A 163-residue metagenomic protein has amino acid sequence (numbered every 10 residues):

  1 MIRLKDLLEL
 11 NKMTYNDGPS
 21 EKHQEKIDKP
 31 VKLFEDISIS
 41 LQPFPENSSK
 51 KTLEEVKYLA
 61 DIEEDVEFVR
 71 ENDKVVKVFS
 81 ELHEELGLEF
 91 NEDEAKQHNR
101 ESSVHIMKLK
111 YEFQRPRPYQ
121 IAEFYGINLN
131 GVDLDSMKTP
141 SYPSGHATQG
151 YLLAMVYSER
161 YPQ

Functional and structural regions predicted by a protein language model:
M1-R3: A signal for long, low-complexity, Ser/Thr/Asn-enriched, surface-exposed stalk/shaft and domain-boundary segments
L7-Q163: Hydrophobic alpha-helical bundle signature of multipass membrane enzymes
